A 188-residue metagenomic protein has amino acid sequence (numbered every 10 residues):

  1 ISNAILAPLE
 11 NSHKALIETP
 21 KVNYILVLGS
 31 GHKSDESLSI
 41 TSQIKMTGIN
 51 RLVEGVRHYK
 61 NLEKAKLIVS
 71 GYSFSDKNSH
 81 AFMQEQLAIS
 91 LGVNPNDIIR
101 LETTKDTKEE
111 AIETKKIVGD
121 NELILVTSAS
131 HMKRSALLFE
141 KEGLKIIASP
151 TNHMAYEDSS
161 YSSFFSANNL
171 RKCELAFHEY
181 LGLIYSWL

Functional and structural regions predicted by a protein language model:
I1-A167, C173: A structural signal for short, hydrophobic/glycine-enriched beta-strand patches
S166-L188: Structured C-terminal subdomain patch of bacterial secreted/periplasmic proteins
